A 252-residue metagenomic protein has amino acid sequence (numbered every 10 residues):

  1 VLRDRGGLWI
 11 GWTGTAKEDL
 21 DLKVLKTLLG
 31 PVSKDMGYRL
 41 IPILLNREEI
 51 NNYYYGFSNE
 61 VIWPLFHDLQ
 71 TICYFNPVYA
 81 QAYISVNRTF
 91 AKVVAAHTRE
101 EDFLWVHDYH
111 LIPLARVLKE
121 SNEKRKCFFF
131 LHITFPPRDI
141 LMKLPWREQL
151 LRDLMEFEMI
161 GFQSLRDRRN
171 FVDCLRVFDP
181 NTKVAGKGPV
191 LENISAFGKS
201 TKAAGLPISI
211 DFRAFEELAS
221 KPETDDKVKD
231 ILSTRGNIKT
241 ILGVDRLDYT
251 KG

Functional and structural regions predicted by a protein language model:
V1-G252: Catalytic cores of carbohydrate-active enzymes across secretory and cytosolic contexts
